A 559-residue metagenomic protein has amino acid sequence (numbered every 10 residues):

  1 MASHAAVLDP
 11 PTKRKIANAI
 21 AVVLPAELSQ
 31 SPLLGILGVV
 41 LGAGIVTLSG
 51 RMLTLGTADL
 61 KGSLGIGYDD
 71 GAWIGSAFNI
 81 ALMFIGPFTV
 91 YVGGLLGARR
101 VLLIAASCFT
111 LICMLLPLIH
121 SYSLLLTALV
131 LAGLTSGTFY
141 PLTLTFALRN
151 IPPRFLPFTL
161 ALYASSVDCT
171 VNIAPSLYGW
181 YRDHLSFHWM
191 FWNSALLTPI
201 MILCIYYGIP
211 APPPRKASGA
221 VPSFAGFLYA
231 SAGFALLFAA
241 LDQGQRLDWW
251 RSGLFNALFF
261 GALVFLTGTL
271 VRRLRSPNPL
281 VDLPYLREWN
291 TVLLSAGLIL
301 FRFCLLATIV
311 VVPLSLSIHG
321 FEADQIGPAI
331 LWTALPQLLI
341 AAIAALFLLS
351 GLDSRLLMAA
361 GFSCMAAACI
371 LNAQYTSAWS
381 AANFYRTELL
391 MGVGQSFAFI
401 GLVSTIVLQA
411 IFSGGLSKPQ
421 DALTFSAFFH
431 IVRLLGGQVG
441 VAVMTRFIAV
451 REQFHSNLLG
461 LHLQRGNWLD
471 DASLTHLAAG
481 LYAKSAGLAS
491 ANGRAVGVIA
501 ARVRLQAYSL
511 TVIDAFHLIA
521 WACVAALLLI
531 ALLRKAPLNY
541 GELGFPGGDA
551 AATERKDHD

Functional and structural regions predicted by a protein language model:
M1-L48, G62: Cytosolic juxtamembrane N-terminal segment immediately preceding the first transmembrane helix of multi-pass
P32-S49, L53-L55, Y68, I74-G75 (+6 more regions): 12-transmembrane solute porter fold
V46, G75-F78, L82, F109 (+7 more regions): Structural signature of transmembrane alpha-helices in multi-pass secondary transporters
G56-F84: Extracellular/periplasmic helix-loop-helix junction of adjacent transmembrane segments in MFS-like secondary
M83, T110-L111, T198-I202, L266 (+2 more regions): Small-residue-rich packing faces within the transmembrane alpha-helices of Major Facilitator Superfamily
G86-G226: Helix-loop-helix hairpins in multi-pass membrane proteins, especially solute transporters
G179-A296, C304: Hydrophobic transmembrane-helix bundles of small-molecule transporters
F412-L416, F428-K535, Y540-D559: Hydrophobic transmembrane architecture of multi-pass small-molecule transporters
